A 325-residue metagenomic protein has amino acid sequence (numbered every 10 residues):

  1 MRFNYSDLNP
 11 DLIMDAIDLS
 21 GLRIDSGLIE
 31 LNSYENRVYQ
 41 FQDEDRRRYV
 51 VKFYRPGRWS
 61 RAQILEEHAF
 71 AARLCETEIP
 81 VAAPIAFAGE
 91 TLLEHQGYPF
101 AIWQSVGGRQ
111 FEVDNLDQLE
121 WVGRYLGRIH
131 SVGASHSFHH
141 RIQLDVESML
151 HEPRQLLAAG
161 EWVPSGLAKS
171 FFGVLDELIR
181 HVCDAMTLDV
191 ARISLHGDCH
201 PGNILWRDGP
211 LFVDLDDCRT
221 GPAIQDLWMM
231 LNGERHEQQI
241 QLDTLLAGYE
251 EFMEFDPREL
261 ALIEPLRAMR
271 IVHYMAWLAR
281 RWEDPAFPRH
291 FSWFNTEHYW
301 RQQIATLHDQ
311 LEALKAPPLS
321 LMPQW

Functional and structural regions predicted by a protein language model:
M1-A86, S320-W325: Conserved NTP-binding catalytic cores of kinases and kinase-like/nucleotidyltransferase enzymes across multiple kinase
E35-V51, P84, R180-L227, W325: Active-site acidic catalytic loop and adjacent metal/ATP-binding pocket of ATP-dependent phosphoryl transfer enzymes
D43-F138: ATP-binding pocket architecture of kinase catalytic cores
P56, F100-V113, R154-W162, Y274-H290: A glycine-centered beta->alpha junction motif in the catalytic cores of kinase/phosphotransferase enzymes
E112-K169, V190-R192, H290-F291: A cross-family kinase active-site recognition segment
R141, P257-R267: All-alpha amphipathic helical-bundle segments outside canonical DNA-binding/catalytic cores that form hydrophobic
A223-E254, R270-A286: Active-site activation/catalytic loop segments of kinase-like enzymes and analogous catalytic loops in related
A276-W325: ATP/Mg2+ or Mg2+-diphosphate-binding catalytic cores that bind nucleotide phosphates or diphosphates via glycine-rich
